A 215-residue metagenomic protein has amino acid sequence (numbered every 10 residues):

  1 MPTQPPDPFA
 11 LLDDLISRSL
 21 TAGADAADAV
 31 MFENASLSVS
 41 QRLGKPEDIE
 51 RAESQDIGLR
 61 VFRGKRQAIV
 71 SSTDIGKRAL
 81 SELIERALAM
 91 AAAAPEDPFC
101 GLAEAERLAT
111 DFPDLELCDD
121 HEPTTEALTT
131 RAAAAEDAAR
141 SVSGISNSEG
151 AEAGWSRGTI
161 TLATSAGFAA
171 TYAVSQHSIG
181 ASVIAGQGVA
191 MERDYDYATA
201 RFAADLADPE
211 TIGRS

Functional and structural regions predicted by a protein language model:
M1-S215: Active-site bordering "gate/hinge" segments that shape substrate access to catalytic or cofactor-binding pockets
